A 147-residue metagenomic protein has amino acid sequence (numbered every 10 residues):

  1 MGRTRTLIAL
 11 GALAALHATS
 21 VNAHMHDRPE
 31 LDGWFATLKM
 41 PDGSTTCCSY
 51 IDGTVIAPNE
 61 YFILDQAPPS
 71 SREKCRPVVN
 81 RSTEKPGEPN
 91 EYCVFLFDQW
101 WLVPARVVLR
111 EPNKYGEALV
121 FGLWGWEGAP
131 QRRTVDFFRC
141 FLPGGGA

Functional and structural regions predicted by a protein language model:
M1-I8: Bacterial N-terminal signal peptides that target proteins for export
L10-A14: Active-site bordering "gate/hinge" segments that shape substrate access to catalytic or cofactor-binding pockets
L16-S20: N-terminal signal peptide c-region/cleavage motif recognized by signal peptidases
V21-K85: N-terminal secretory signal peptides
V21-R28, D42-G43, D52-T54, P89 (+3 more regions): Catalytic phosphate/metal-binding cores of nucleic-acid and nucleotide-processing enzymes, i.e., regions that mediate
K39, A105-R106, A129-Q131: Intrinsically disordered, low-complexity regulatory segments enriched in acidic/serine/proline/glutamine/glycine
E73-W126: Short Fe-S-cluster ligation motifs
N113-A147: C-terminal partner/receptor-binding element of secreted or periplasmic proteins
